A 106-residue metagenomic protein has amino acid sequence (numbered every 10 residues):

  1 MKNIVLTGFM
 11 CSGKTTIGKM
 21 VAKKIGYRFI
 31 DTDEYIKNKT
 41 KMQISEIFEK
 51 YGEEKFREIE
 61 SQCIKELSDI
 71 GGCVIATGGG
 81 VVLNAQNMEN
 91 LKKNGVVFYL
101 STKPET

Functional and structural regions predicted by a protein language model:
L6: Hydrophobic anchor at the beta1->P-loop junction of P-loop NTPases
C11: Walker A (P-loop) phosphate-binding loop of P-loop NTPases
T15: Walker A/P-loop
T32-K92: ATP-dependent small-molecule kinase phosphotransfer cores that center on conserved nucleotide phosphate-binding segments
L91-T106: Conserved phosphate-donor/acceptor-positioning beta-strand/loop module used by diverse small-molecule
